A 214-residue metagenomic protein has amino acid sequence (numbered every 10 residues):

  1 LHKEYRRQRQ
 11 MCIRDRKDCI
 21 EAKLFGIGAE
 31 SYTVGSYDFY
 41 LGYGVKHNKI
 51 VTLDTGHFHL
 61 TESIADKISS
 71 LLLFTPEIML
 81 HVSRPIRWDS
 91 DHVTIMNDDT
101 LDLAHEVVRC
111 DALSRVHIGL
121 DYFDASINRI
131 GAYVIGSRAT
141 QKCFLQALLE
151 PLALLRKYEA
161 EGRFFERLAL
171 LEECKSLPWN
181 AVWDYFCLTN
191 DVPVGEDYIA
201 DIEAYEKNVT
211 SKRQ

Functional and structural regions predicted by a protein language model:
L1, K17-S31, D121-A125: Active-site-proximal beta-alpha loop/turn segments in soluble metabolic enzymes
H2-I13: Single conserved hydrophobic/aromatic residue that forms the stacking wall/gate of nucleotide- or nucleobase-binding
K3-E4, H57-H59: Broad hydrophobic/π-residue packing in well-ordered secondary structure
R14, Y32-V34, L41-L53, H59-Q214: Histidine-acidic metal/acid-base catalytic patches
